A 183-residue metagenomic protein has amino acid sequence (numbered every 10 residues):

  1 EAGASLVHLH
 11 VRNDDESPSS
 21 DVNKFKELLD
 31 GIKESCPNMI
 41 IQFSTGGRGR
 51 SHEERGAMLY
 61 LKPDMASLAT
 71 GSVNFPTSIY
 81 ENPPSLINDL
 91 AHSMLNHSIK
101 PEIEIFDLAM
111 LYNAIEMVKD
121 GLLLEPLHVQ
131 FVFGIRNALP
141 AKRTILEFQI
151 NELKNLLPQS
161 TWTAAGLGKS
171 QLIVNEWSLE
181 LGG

Functional and structural regions predicted by a protein language model:
E1, R50-L59, Q171-N175: Short, acidic/polar
E1-A2, S17-F43, D89-N96, F148-Q159: Alpha-helix-loop-beta-strand connector modules within alpha/beta enzyme cores
G3-L6, N38, P63, G182-G183: A structural motif
A4-N13, I41-T45, E104: Short beta-strand segments at enzyme active-site cores
S5-E27, F75, V132-F133, N137: Glycine-rich, proline-tolerant flexible connector loops at the mouths of alpha/beta enzymes
S19-P37, A57-M65, E116-V129: Short, electropositive alpha-helical surface patch
F43-H52, D107-L108: Short, glycine/charge-rich beta-strand/loop segments that flank catalytic centers and engage negatively charged groups
M65-G183: Catalytic alpha/beta core domains of metabolic enzymes, predominantly
